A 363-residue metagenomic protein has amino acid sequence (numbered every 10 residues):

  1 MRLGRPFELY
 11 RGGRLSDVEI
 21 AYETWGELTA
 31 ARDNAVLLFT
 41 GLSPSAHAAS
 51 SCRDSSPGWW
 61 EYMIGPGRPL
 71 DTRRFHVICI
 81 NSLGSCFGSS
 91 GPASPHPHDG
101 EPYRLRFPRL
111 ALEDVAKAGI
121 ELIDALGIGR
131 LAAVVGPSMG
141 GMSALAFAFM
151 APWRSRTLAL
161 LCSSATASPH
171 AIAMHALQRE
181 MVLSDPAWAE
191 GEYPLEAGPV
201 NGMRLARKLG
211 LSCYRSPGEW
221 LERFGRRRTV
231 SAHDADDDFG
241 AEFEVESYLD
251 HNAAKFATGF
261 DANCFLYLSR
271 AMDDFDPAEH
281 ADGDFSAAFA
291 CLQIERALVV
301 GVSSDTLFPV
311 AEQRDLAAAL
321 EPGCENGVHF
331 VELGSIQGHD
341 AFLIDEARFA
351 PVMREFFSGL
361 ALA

Functional and structural regions predicted by a protein language model:
E23, E27-H96: N-terminal cap/lid subdomain of alpha/beta-hydrolase-fold enzymes
D99-R106, E113-A133, M142: Conserved acidic catalytic loop of the alpha/beta-hydrolase fold
R130-A173: Conserved hydrolase catalytic core segment
L160-K255: Alpha/beta-hydrolase-fold enzymes
K255, M272-D276, S303-F308: Acidic catalytic loop of the alpha/beta-hydrolase fold
H280-S286, R296, P309-L320: Short alpha-helix in the alpha/beta-hydrolase fold that links the catalytic acid
V299-G301: Short beta-strand/loop motif that positions the catalytic acidic residue of the alpha/beta-hydrolase fold
R314-A318, G323-A363: Catalytic active-site module of serine/aspartate enzymes centered on a nucleophile-bearing elbow/loop
